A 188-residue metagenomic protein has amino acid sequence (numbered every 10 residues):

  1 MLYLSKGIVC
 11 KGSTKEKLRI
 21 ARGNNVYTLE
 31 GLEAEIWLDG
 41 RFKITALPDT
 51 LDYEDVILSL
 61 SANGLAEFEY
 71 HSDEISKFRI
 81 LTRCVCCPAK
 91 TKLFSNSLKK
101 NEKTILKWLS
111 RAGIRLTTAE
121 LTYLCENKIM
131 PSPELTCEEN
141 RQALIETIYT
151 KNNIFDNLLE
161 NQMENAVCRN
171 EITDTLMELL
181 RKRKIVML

Functional and structural regions predicted by a protein language model:
M1-R41: Short, amphipathic alpha-helical interface elements at domain boundaries that mediate macromolecular binding
N25-L188: Long, charge-rich, low-complexity alpha-helical segments
